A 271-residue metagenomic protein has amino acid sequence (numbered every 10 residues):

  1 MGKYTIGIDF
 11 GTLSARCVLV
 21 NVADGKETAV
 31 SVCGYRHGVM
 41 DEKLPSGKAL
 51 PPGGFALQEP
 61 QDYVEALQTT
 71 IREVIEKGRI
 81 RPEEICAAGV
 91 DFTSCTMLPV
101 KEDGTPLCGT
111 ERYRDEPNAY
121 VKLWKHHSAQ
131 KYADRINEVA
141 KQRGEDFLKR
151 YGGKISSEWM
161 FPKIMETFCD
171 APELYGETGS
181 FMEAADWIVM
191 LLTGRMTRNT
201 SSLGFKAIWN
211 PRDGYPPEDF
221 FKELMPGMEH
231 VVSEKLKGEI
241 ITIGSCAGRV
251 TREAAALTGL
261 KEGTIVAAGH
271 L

Functional and structural regions predicted by a protein language model:
M1-G2, E262: Short Pro/Gly-enriched beta-strand edge/turn motifs at strand-loop
G2-G34, A87-V100: Gly/Thr-rich phosphate-binding beta-strand-loop-beta motif of the actin/hexokinase/Hsp70
K26, R36-V39, P106: Flexible, glycine-rich phosphate/dinucleotide-binding loops and adjacent beta-alpha linkers at cofactor/substrate
A29-S31, V39-E42: Metal-dependent catalytic core segments for phosphate chemistry
C33-G38, R114: A short acidic/small-residue loop/turn micro-motif
K43-G47, P52-V64, Q68-L271: Glycine-rich phosphate-binding/catalytic subdomain of phosphoryl-transfer and nucleotide/sugar-phosphate-processing
